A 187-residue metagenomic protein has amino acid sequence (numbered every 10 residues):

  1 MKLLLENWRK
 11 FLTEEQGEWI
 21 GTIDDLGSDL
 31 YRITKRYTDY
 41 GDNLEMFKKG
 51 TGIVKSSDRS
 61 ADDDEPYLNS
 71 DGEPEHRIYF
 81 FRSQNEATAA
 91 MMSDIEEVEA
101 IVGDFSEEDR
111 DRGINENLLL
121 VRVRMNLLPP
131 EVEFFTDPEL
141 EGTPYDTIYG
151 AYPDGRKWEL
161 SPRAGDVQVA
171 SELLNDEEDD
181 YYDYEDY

Functional and structural regions predicted by a protein language model:
M1-Q16: Short acidic, low-complexity intrinsically disordered linear motifs used for protein-protein interactions
W8, F81-S83, V123: Short low-polarity hydrophobic stretches
F11, Y31, Y79-F81: Aromatic side chains
G17-D64, I95-Y187: Active-site and NAD+-binding cores of ADP-ribose-processing enzymes
L68-N69, E73-F81: A short, exposed loop/beta-hairpin motif centered on an aromatic-Gly-Thr core
R82-V102: Short active-site loop/helix that positions an aromatic residue
